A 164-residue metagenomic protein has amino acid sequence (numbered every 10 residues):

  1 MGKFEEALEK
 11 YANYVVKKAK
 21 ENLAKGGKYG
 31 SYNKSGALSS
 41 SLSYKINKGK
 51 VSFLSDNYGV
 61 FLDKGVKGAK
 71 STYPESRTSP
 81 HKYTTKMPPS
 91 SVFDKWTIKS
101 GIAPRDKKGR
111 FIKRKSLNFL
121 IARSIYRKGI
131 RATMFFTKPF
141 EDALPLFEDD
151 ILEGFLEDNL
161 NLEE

Functional and structural regions predicted by a protein language model:
M1-K45: Charge-rich, low-complexity N-terminal segments
A37-E164: Charged, low-complexity interaction tracts
